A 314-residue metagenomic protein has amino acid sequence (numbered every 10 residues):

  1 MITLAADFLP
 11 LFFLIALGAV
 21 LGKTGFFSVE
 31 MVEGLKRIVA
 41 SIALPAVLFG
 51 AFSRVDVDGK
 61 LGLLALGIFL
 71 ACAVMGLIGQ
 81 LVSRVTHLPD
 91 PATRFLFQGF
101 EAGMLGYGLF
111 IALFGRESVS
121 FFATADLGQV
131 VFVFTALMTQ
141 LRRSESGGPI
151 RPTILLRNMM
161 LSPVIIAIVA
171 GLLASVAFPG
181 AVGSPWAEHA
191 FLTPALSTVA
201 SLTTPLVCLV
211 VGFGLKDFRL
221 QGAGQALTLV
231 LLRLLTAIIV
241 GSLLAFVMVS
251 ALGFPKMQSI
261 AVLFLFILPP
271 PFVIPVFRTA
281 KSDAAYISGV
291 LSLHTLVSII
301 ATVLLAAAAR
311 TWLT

Functional and structural regions predicted by a protein language model:
M1-T314: Alpha-helical transmembrane segments of multi-pass small-molecule/ion transporters
